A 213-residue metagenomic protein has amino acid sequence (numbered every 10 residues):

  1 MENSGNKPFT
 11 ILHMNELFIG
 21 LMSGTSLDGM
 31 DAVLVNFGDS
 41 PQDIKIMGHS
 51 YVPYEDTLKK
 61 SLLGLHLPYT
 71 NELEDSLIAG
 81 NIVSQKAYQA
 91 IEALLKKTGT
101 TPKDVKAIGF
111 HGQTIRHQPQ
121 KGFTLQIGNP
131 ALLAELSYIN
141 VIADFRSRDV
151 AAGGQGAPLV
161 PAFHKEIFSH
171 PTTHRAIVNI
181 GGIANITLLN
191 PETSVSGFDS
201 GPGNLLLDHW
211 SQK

Functional and structural regions predicted by a protein language model:
N3-N6: Intrinsic-disorder-associated, low-complexity terminal segments enriched in Asp/Asn/His/Tyr and depleted of Lys/Arg
F9-V52: N-terminal phosphate-binding or glycine-rich loops at protein starts, especially the Walker A/P-loop of NTPases
I11-H13, T25, T101, L125-Q126 (+5 more regions): Solvent-exposed alpha-helices and their adjacent loops that cap or buttress functional pockets in soluble metabolic
H13, T25-M30, T57, I78 (+5 more regions): Conserved active-site and cofactor/substrate-binding residues in soluble primary-metabolism enzymes
E16-M22, D104-G109, R175-N179, G197: Short glycine-aspartate micro-motif
M30-V35, G48-G64, I142-S169, A176-K213: Glycine-rich phosphate-binding loop plus the immediately following alpha-helix
Y69-P130: Short beta-strand-loop/turn "lid" adjacent to the catalytic site in phosphate-handling enzymes
A107-S169: Active-site neighborhood for divalent-cation/phosphate handling
